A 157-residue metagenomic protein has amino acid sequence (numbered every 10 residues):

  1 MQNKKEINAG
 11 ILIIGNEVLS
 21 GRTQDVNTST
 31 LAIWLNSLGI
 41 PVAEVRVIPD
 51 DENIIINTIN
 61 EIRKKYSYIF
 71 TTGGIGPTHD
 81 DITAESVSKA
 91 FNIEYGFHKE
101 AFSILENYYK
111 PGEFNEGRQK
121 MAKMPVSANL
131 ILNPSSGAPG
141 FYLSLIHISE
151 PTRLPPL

Functional and structural regions predicted by a protein language model:
E6, S29-A90, K110, M121: N-terminal small/polar loop signature for handling phosphorylated ligands or for N-terminal nucleophile
A9-I11: Conserved hydrophobic helix-helix packing surfaces used for dimerization/oligomerization
I14, V18-T28: Glycine- and acidic-residue-enriched helix-capping/strand-helix junction motifs
N16-E17, G74-P77, R153: Short glycine-rich anion-binding loops that position phosphate/pyrophosphate groups of nucleotides and phosphorylated
S88-Y109: Short, acidic/small-residue loops that bind anionic groups at enzyme active sites
P111-N133: Short, glycine-/small-residue-rich phosphate/pyrophosphate-handling segment
L130-L145: A charged, well-structured terminal subsegment
I146-L157: Single conserved hydrophobic/aromatic residue that forms the stacking wall/gate of nucleotide- or nucleobase-binding
